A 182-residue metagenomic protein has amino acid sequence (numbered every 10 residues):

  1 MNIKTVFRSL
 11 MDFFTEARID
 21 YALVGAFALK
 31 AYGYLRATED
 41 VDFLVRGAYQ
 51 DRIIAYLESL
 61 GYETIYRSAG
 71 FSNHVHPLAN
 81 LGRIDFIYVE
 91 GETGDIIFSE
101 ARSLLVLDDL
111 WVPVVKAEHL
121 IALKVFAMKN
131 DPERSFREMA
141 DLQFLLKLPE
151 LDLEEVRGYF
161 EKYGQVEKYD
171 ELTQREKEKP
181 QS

Functional and structural regions predicted by a protein language model:
M1-S182: Compositionally biased terminal segments of proteins
